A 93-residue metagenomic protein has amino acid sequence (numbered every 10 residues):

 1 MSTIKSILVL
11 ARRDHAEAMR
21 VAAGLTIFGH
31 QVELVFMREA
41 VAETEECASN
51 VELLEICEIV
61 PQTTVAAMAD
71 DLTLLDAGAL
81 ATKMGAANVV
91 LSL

Functional and structural regions predicted by a protein language model:
M1-S6, G24-T26: Long, hydrophobic N-terminal alpha-helical segment
T3-M19, E39-E43: Short, glycine-rich nucleotide/cofactor-binding loops
I4, G29, A86-N88: Short, well-ordered alpha-helix to beta-strand connector turns
H15-H30, L34: Histidine-anchored nucleotide/phosphate-binding helix
T26, E55, G85: Anion (oxyanion) recognition and catalysis
V32-E39, P61-V65: Short internal beta-strands
E46-L72: A glycine-rich helix N-cap at a beta->alpha junction
T73-L93: C-terminal structural segments of small proteins and small subunits
